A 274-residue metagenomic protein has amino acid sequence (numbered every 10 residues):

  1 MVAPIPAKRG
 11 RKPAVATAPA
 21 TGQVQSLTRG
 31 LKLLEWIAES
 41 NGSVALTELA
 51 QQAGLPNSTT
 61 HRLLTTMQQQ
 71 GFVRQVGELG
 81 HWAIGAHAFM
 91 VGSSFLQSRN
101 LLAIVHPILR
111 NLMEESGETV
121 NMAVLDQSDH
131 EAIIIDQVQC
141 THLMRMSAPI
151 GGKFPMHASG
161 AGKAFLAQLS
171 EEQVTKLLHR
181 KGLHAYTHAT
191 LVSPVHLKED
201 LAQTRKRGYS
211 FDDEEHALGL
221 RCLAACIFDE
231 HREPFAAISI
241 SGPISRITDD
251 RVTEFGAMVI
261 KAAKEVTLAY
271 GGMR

Functional and structural regions predicted by a protein language model:
V2-A3, R9-P13, V138-H216: Short, solvent-exposed recognition segments
V2-L96, L102-A103, R110, K264 (+1 more regions): N-terminal helix-turn-helix
Q23-L27, L46, H81, G85 (+9 more regions): Short, structured helix-loop boundary elements
V73-Q75, M122, I227: A structural signal for short hydrophobic beta-strand segments in well-ordered beta-sheet cores
E78-L79, A83-R180: Amphipathic alpha-helical effector-binding/dimerization core of metabolite-sensing transcriptional regulators
Q173-K176, G182, A263-R274: Cysteine/selenocysteine-centered motifs that mediate thiol-based redox chemistry or coordinate metal-sulfur cofactors
A189-A263: Extended hydrophobic
